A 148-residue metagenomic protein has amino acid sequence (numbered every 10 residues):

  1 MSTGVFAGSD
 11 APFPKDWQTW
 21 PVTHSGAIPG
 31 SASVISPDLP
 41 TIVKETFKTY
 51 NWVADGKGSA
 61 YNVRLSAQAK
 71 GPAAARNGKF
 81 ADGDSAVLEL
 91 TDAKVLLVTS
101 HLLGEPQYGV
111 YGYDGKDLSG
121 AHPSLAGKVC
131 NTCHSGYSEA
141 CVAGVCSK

Functional and structural regions predicted by a protein language model:
G4-Y61: General detector of N-terminal leader/presequence modules that precede the first folded domain
F6-G30, P72-K148: Sequence context surrounding c-type heme c attachment/ligation sites in exported
A54, L65, G115-D117: Generic alpha-helical secondary structure signal
K57-P72: Short, structured beta-strand/loop micro-motifs enriched in basic residues and often containing a Trp
